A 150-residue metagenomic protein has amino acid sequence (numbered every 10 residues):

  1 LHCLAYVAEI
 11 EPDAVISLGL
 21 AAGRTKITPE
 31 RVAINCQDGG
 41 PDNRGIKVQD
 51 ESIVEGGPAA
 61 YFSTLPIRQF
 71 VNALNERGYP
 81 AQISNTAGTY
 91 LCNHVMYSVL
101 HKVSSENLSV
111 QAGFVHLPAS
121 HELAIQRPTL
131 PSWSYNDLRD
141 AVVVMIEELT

Functional and structural regions predicted by a protein language model:
L1-A87, L100-N107, L130-T150: N-terminal catalytic or cofactor-binding beta/alpha core of small enzyme domains
Y79-S104, V110-I125: Active-site-proximal C-terminal subdomain of hydrolase catalytic domains
